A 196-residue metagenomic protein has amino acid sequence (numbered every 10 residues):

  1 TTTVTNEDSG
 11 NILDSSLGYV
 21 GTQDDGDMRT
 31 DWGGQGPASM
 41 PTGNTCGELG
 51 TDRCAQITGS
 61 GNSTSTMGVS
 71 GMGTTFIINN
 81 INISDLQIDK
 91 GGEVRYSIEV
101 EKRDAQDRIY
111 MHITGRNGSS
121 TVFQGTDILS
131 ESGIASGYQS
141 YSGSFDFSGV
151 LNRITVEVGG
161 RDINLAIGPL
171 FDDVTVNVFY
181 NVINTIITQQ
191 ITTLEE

Functional and structural regions predicted by a protein language model:
T1-T5, V182-E196: Enriched but not universal
D8-N11, S15-T64: Extracellular glycan-recognition surfaces and repeat-rich motifs
L17, G92-V100, G143, N152-R161 (+1 more regions): Extracellular beta-strand-rich recognition modules
S65-G92, Q139-S142: Short beta-strands within extracellular/lumenal beta-sheet-rich domains
A105-G115: Beta-strand acidic-aromatic groove motif in beta-rich domains, primarily in extracellular
S120-R153, G159, N164: Extracellular carbohydrate recognition and processing domains and analogous Trp-centered ligand-binding platforms
G137, G160-F179: Extracellular carbohydrate recognition
